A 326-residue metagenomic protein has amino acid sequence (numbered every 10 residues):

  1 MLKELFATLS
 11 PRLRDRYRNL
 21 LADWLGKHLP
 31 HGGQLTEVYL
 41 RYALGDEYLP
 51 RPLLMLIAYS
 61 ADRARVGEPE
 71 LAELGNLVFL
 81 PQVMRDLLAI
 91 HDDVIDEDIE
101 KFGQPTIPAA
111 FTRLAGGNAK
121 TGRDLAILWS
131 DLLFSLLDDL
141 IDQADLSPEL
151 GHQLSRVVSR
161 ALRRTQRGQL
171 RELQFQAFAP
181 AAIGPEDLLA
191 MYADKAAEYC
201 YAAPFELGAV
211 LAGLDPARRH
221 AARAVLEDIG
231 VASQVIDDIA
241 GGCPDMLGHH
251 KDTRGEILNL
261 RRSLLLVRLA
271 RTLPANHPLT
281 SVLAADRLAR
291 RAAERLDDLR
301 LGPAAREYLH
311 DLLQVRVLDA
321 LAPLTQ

Functional and structural regions predicted by a protein language model:
M1-L114, L173-I183, L247-G248, L299 (+1 more regions): Conserved N-terminal diphosphate/IPP-binding helix and adjacent helical/loop segment of trans-prenyltransferase domains
L53, E68-M84, H152-V157, R218-G230: Alpha-helical scaffolds flanking conserved acidic
A61-D62, I90-G116, D138, T165-I183 (+2 more regions): Acidic, Mg2+-coordinating active-site segments of isoprenoid diphosphate-utilizing enzymes
R113-L125: A short acidic, glycine-rich active-site loop that binds or catalyzes chemistry on phosphate/adenosine moieties
D124, E186-A196: A short glycine-threonine-serine/GTX helix/turn-capping micro-motif
W129-D145, C200-L211, L226, A289 (+1 more regions): Histidine- and acidic-residue-rich, metal-dependent catalytic cores
I141-V157, H277: Transmembrane helix-loop-helix
R271-R300: Mobile late-domain/C-terminal helix-loop "cap" segments that border catalytic sites or the cytosolic face
